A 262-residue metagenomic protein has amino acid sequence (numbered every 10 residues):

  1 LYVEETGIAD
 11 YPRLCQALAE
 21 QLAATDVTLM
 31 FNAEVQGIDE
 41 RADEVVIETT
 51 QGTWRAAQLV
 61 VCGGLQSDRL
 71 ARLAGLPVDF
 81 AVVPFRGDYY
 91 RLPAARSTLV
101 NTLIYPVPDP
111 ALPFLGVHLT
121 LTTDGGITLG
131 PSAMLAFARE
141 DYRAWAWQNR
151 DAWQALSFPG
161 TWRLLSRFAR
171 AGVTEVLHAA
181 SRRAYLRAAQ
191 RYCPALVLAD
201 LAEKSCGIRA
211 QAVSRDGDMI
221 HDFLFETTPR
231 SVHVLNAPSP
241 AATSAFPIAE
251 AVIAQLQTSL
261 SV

Functional and structural regions predicted by a protein language model:
L1-Q58, R69, S244-Q257: Helical element adjacent to the flavin cofactor pocket in flavoenzyme catalytic cores
Y11, A17, A144, A155-V262: C-terminal catalytic lobe of FAD-dependent flavoproteins
D26-T28, P77-V82, D200: A short alpha-helix-loop-beta-strand transition element characteristic of N-terminal alpha/beta dinucleotide-binding
L29-F31, V61, L129, A202: General beta-strand structural signal in soluble alpha/beta enzymes
A33, S132, K204-C206: Short, well-ordered beta-to-alpha junction loops that form the rim of enzyme active sites and present histidine/acidic
Q36-D39, L119, D222-T227: Short, exposed beta-strand/loop patches in secreted or surface proteins that constitute
I38-Q148: Flavin-dependent oxidoreductases
N149-W153: A hydrophobic, small-residue-rich beta->alpha segment in the mid-to-C-terminal subdomain of diverse proteins
